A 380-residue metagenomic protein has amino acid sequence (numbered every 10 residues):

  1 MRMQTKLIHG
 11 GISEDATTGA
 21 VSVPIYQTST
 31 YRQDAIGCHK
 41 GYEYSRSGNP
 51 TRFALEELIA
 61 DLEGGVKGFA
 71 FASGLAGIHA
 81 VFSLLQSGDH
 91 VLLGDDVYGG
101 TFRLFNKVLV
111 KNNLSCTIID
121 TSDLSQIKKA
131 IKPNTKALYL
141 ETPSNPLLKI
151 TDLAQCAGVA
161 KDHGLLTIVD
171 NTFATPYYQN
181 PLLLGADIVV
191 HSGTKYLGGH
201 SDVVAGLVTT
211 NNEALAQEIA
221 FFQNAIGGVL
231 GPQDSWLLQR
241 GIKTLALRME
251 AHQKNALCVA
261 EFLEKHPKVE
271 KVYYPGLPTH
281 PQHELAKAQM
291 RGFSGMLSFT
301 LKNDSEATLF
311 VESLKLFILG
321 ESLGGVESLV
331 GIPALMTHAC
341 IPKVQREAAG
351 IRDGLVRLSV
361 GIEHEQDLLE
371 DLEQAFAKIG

Functional and structural regions predicted by a protein language model:
M1-Y42, N49: N-terminal glycine-rich, Lys/His-bearing helix-loop that initiates the first secondary-structure elements of many
M3-V21, S305-Q345: C-terminal core of ALDH-fold dehydrogenases
I25, Q33-A54, L58-D61, L329-G354: Glycine-rich phosphate/pyrophosphate-binding loop and adjacent beta-alpha nucleotide/cofactor-binding cores
T30-H79, S83-L84, G100-K107: Conserved N-terminal alpha-helix of the aminotransferase class I/II PLP-enzyme fold
F69-K268, Y273: Conserved PLP-enzyme active-site core in the AAT-like
S115, K129, P133-K136, R248 (+3 more regions): PLP-dependent enzyme catalytic core of the Aspartate aminotransferase-like
L238-L247, S294-K302, R357-G361: Short, well-ordered beta-strand elements within core beta-sheets of diverse protein domains
L257-E321, P342-E347, G380: Conserved small-domain helix->loop->beta segment predominantly found in fold-type I
